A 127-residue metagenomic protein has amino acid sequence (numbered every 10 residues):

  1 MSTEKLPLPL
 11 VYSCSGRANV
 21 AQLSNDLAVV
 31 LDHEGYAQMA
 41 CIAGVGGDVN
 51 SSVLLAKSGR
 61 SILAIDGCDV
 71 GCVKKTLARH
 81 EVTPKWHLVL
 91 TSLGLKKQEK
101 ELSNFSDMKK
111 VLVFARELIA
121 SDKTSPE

Functional and structural regions predicted by a protein language model:
M1-E127: Iron-sulfur-associated redox domains of electron-transfer enzymes in respiratory and anaerobic energy metabolism
